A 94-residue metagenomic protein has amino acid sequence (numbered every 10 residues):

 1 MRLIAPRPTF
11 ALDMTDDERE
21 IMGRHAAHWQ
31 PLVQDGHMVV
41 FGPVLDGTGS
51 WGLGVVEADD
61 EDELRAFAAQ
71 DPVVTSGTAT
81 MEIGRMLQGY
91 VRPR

Functional and structural regions predicted by a protein language model:
M1-R94: Conserved, structured core segments of small domains
